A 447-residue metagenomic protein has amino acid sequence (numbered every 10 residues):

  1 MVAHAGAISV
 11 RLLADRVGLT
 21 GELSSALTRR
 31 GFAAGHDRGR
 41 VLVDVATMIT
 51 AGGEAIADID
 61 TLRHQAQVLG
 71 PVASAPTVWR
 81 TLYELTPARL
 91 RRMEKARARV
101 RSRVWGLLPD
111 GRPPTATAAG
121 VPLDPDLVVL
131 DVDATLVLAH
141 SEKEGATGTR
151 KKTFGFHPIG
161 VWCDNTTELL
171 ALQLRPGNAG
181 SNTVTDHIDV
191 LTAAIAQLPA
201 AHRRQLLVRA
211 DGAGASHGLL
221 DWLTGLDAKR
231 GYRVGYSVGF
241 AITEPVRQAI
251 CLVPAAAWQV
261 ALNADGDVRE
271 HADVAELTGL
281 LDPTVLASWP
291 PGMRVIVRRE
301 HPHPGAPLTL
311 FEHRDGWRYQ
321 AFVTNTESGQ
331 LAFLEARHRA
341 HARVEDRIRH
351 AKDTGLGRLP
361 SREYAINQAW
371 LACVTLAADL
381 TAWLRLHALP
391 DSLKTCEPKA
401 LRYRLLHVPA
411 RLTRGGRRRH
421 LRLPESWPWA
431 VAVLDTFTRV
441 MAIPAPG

Functional and structural regions predicted by a protein language model:
M1-G155, G160-G180, T185-A201, R385 (+1 more regions): Dynamic "connector" segments at or just before major functional cores
L13, I59, L331-A382: Short amphipathic alpha-helical "interface-anchor" segments enriched in bulky aromatics
L85, E144-G148, W222-D227, C251-A257: Short secondary-structure boundary/capping segments
V137-A139, E168, N178-S181, G214-G218 (+7 more regions): Flexible loop/turn segments at secondary-structure boundaries
S181, T185-P245: Domain-level cores of phosphate- or acyl-group-handling catalytic modules
Y232-K352, D435-G447: An anionic, glycine-rich sequence signature occurring as long contiguous blocks
G357-A430: Basic, amphipathic alpha-helical segments enriched in Lys/Arg and hydrophobic/aromatic residues
